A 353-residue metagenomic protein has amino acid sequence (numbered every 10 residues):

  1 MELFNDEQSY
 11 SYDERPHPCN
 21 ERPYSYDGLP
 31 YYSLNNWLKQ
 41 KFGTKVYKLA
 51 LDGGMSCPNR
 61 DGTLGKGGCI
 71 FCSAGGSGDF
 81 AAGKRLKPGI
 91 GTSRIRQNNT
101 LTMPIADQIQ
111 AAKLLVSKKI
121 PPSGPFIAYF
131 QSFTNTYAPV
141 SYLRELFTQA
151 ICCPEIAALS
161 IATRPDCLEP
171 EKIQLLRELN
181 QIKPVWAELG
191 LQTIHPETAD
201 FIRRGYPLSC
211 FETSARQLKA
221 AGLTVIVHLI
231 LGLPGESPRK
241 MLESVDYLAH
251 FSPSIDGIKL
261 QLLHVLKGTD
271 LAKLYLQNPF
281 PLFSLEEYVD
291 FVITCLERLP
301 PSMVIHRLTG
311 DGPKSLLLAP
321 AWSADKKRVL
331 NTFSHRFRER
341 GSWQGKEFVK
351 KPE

Functional and structural regions predicted by a protein language model:
M1-Y12, C19-N20, Y24-N36, T44-Y47 (+2 more regions): Auxiliary Fe-S-binding modules of radical SAM enzymes
M1-Y12, N20-G68, S73-I127: N-terminal [4Fe-4S]-dependent radical SAM core
Y47-L51, F126-Q131, L159-I161, V185-L189 (+3 more regions): Hydrophobic faces of well-ordered beta-strands that scaffold small-molecule active sites in alpha/beta enzyme cores
S77-A112, V116-V140, E155-L168, P184-C210 (+1 more regions): Core AdoMet radical
A106-L114, L143-T148, I173-R177, F211-A215 (+2 more regions): Generic structural signal for well-ordered alpha-helices, preferentially at hydrophobic/aromatic core positions
S117-I120, F147-P154, Q174-P184, R216-A220 (+1 more regions): Acidic (Asp/Glu)-rich catalytic clusters
Q149-I156, E243-K259, L330-W343: Structural recognition of alpha->loop->beta junctions
S209-D270, E286-T309: Conserved C-terminal portion of the radical SAM core fold that forms the substrate/S-adenosylmethionine-binding
